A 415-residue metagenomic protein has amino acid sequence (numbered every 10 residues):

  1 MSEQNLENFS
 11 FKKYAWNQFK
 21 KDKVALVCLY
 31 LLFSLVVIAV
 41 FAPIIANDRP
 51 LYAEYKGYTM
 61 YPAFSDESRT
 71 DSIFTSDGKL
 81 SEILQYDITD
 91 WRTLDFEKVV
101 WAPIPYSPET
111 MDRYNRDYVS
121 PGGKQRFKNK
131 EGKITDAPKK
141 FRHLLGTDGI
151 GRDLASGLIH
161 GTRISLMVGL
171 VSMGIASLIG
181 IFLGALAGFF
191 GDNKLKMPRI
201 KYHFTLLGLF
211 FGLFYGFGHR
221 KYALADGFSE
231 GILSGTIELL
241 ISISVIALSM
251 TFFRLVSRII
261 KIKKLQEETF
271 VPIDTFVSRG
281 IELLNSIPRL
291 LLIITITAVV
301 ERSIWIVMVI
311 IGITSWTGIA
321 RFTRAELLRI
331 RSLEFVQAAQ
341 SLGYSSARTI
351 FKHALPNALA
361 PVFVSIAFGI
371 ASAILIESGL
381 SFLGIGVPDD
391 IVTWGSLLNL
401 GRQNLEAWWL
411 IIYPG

Functional and structural regions predicted by a protein language model:
M1-S177, I181, A185-K264, E268 (+6 more regions): Gly/Trp-centered helix-boundary motif
C28, R163-S177, L292, R302 (+2 more regions): Transmembrane alpha-helices
Y30-S34, I159, V171-L178, G280 (+4 more regions): Hydrophobic residues within alpha-helical transmembrane segments of multi-pass solute transporters/permease subunits
F33, I179-L183, L292, W305 (+5 more regions): Hydrophobic/aromatic residues in alpha-helical transmembrane segments
V37, F41, I175-I179, I287 (+6 more regions): Residue positions within transmembrane alpha-helices of multi-pass solute transporters
F182, L186, S345-S346, A358 (+1 more regions): Short coil/turn motifs that cap or connect alpha-helices
L240-I281, L290-K352, V364-I370: Membrane-cytosol interface at the C-terminal ends of specific transmembrane alpha-helices in multi-pass membrane
N285, I296-E301, I311-G312, A325-L327 (+2 more regions): Glycine-rich helix-loop "coupling/hinge" segments at transmembrane-helix boundaries in multipass transporters
